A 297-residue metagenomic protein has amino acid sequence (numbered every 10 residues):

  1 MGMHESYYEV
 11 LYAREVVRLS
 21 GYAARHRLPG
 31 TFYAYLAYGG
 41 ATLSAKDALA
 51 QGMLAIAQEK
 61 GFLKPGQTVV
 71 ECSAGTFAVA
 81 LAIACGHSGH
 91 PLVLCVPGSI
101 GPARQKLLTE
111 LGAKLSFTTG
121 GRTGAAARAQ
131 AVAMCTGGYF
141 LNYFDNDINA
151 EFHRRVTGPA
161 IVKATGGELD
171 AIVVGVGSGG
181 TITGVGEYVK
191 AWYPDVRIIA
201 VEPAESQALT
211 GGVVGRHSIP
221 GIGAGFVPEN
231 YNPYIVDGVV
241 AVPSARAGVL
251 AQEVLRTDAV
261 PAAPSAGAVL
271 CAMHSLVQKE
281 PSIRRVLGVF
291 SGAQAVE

Functional and structural regions predicted by a protein language model:
M1-E297: PLP-dependent amino-acid enzyme catalytic core
